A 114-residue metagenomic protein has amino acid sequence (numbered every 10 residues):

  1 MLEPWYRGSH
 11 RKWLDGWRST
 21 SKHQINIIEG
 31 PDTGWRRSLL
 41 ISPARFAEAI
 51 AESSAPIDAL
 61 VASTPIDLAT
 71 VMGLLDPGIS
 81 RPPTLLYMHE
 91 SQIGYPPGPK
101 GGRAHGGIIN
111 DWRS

Functional and structural regions predicted by a protein language model:
M1-S114: Catalytic cores of nucleotide-sugar-dependent glycosyltransferases that transfer UDP/GDP/TDP-activated
